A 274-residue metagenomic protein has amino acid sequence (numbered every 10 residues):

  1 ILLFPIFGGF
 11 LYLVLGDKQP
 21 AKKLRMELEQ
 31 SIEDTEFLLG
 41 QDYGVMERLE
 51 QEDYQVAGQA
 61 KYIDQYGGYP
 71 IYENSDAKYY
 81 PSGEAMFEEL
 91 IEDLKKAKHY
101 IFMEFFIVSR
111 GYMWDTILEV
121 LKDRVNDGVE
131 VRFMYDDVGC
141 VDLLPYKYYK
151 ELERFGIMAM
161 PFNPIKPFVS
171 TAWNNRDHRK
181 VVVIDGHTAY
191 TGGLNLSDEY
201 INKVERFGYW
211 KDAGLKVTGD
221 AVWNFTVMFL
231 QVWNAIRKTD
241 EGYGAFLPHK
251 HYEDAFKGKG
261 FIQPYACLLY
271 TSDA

Functional and structural regions predicted by a protein language model:
I1-S272: N-terminal localization/anchoring segments of enzymes in phospholipid and broader phosphate metabolism
